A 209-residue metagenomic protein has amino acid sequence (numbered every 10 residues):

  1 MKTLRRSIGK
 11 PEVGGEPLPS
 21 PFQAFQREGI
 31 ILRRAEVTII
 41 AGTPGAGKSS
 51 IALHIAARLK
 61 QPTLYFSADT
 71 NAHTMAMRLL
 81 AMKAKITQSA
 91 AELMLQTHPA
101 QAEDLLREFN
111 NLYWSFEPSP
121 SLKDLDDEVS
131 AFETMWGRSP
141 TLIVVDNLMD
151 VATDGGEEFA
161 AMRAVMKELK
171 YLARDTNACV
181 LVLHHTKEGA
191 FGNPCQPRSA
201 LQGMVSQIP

Functional and structural regions predicted by a protein language model:
M1-I86: The Walker A/P-loop phosphate-binding site
V13, E36-G42, N111-S115, G155 (+1 more regions): Short, basic, glycine/proline-bearing loop/turn elements
P21, N71-M75, S121, L125 (+4 more regions): Helical mechanochemical/support elements of P-loop NTPase systems and associated helical scaffolds
Q26-E28, G45, R163-P209: Phosphate-binding/switch region of NTP-binding enzymes
I30-L32, R58-L59, L105-R107, E133-G137 (+1 more regions): Conserved catalytic network of the ASCE P-loop NTPase/AAA+ motor domain
I39, L142-D146, L181: Structural motif
G42-P44, H54-I55, S67-A68, F116-P118 (+2 more regions): Active-site proximal loops enriched in glycine and acidic residues that flank catalytic Cys/His/Asp and coordinate
T63-E157: Conserved inter-motif catalytic segment of the P-loop NTP-binding fold
